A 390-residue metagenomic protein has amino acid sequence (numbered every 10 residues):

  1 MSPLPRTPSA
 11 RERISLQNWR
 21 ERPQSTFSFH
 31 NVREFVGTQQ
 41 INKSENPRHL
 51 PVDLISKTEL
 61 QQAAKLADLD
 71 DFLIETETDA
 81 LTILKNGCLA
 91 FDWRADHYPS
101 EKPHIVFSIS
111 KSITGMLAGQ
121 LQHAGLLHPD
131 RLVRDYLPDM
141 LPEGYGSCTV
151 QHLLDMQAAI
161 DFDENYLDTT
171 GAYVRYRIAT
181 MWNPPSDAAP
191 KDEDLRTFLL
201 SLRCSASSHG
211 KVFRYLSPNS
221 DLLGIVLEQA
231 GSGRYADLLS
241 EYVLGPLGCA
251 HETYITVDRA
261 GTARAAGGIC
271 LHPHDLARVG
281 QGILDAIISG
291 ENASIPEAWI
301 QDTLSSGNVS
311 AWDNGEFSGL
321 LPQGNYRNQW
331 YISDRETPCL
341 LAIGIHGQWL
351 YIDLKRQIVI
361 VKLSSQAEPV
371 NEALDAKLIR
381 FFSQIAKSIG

Functional and structural regions predicted by a protein language model:
M1-E12, C339-G390: Structured C-terminal helix/loop/strand segments within mature extracytoplasmic catalytic/sensor domains
M1-P99, L126-L127, L154-D155, A159-E164 (+2 more regions): N-terminal leader/targeting segments and the immediately adjacent pre-domain N-terminus
D70-L73, G119, R134, Q151-L154 (+11 more regions): Non-transmembrane alpha-helical segments in soluble domains of secreted/periplasmic/extracellular proteins
G87, I105-D130, L153, L223-L227 (+1 more regions): Active-site SXXK
C88-W93, R134-D135, T169-H209, G233-E252: Short, charged, amphipathic alpha-helices and their helix-cap/turn boundaries
I105, H123-Y166, S201-C204, P218 (+2 more regions): Active-site helix/loop module of the DD-peptidase/beta-lactamase fold, centered on the serine-lysine SxxK catalytic
M156, P218-V226, G267-I288, Q348-S364: Active-site-proximal alpha-helical segments within enzyme catalytic domains
A250-Y254, L304-V359: Active-site Gly/Thr loop motif
